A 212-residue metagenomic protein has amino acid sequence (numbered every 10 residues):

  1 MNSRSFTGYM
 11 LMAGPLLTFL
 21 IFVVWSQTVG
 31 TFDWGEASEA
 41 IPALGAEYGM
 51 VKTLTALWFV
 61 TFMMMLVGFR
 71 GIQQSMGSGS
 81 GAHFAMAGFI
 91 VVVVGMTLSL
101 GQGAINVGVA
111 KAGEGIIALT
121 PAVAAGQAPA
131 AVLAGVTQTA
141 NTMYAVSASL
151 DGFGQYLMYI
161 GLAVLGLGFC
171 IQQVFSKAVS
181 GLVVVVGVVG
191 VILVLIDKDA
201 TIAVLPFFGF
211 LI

Functional and structural regions predicted by a protein language model:
M1-I212: Hydrophobic, aromatic-enriched alpha-helical segments typical of multi-pass transmembrane helices
